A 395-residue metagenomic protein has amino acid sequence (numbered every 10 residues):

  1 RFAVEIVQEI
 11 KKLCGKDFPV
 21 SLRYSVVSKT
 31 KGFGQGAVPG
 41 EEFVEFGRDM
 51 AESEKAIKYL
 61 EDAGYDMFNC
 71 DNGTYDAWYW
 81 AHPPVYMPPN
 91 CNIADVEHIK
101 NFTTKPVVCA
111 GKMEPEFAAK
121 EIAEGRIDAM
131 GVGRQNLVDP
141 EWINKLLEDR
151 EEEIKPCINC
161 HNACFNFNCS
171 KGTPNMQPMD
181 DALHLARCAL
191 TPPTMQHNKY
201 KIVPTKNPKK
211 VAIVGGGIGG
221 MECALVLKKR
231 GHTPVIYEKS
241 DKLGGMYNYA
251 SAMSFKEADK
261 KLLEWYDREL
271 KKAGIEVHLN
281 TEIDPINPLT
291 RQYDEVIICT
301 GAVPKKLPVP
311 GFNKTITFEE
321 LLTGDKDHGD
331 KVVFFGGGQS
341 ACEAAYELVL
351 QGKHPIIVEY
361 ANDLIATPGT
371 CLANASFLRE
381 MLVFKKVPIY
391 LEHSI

Functional and structural regions predicted by a protein language model:
R1-V214, I218, E222-K229, P304 (+1 more regions): Flavin-dependent oxidoreductase catalytic cores
F33-A37, Y79-P83, M246-S251, V309-P310 (+1 more regions): Short acidic, glycine/proline-rich loop/turn micro-motifs
G64, T104, G125, G231-T233 (+3 more regions): Glycine-centered short loops/turns at secondary-structure junctions
T205-Y237, H278-T290, C299-V309, K314 (+2 more regions): Rossmann-like dinucleotide/flavin-binding elements
I236-A273, A345-H393: Rossmann-like dinucleotide-binding cores of NAD(P)H-dependent redox enzymes
E257, K261-E264, T281, L289-E295: Catalytic cores of nucleotide-enabled group-transfer and carboxylate-activating enzymes in metabolic and assembly-line
